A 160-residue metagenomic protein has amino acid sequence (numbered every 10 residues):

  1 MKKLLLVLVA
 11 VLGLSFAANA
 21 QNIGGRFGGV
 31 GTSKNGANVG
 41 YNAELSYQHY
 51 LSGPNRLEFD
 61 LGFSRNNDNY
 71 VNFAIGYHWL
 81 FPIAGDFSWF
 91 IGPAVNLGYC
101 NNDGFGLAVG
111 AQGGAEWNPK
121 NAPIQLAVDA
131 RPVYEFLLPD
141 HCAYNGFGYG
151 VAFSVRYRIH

Functional and structural regions predicted by a protein language model:
M1-N22: Cleavable N-terminal export/targeting peptides
F16-R65, H160: Short glycine/proline- and aromatic-enriched beta-strand/turn motifs that initiate or cap beta-hairpins
R26-G28, P123, A127-D129, F147-Y149: First exposed extracellular module after export/assembly in secreted or surface-exposed proteins
G31, R65, Y99, Y134-F136: Feature marks short, surface-exposed loop/turn motifs that line or immediately flank catalytic pockets and channel
G36-V39, V71-I75, N102-L107, L138-G146: Outer-membrane beta-barrel translocator domains and adjoining extracellular loop/strand segments of Gram-negative
Q48-V128: Gram-negative (and chloroplast) outer-membrane scaffold detector with strong preference for beta-barrel transmembrane
A130-Y144, H160: Outer-membrane beta-barrel porins/channels
G146-H160: Outer-membrane beta-barrel "beta-signal"
